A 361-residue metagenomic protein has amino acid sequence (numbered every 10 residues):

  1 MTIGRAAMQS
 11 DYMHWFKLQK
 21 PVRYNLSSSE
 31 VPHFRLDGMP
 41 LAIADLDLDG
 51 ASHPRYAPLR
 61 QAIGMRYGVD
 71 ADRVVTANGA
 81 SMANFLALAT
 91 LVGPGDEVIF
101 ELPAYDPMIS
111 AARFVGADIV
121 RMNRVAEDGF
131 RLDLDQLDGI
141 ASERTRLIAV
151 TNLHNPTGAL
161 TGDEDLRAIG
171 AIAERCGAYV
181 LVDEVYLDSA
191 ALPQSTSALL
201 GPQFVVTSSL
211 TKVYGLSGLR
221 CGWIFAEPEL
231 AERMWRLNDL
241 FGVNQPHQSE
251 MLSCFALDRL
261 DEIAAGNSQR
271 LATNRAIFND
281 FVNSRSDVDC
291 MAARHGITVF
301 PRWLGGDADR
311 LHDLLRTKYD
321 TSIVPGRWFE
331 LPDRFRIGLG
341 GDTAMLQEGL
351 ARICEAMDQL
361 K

Functional and structural regions predicted by a protein language model:
T2-S81, L86: N-terminal small-domain helix-loop-helix segment of the aminotransferase-like
A6, T90-V150: PLP-dependent aminotransferase-like
D96, A117, R175-Y179, P202: A short helix->loop->beta-strand "cap" motif at the edges of active sites that frequently abuts
V115, R175-C176, R285, Y319 (+1 more regions): Helix C-cap/helix->beta junction micro-motif
A126-A191: Active-site phosphate-binding strand-loop segment of PLP-dependent enzymes
P202-A272, N279, A351: Conserved core segment of the aminotransferase class I/II
C254, L271-N279, D289-W303: Conserved glycine-rich beta-strand-loop-beta hairpin in the small C-terminal domain of fold type I
L314-I323, F329-K361: PLP-dependent enzyme catalytic core of the Aspartate aminotransferase-like
